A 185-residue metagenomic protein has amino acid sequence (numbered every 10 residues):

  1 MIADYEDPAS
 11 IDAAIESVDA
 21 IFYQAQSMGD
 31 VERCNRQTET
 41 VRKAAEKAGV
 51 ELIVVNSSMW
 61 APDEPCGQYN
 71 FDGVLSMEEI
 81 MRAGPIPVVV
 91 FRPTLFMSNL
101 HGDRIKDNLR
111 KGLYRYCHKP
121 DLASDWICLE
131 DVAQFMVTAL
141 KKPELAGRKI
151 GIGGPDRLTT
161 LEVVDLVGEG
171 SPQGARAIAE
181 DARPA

Functional and structural regions predicted by a protein language model:
I2-A3: Cofactor-binding loops of NAD(P)H-dependent oxidoreductases, dominated by short-chain dehydrogenase/reductases
E6-A9, E16-V18, M28-E32, A44-L52 (+1 more regions): Oxidoreductase cofactor-interface core, primarily capturing Rossmann-like NAD(P)-dependent enzymes
Q24-A25, S57: Glycine-rich, N-terminal phosphate-binding loop of Rossmann-like dinucleotide-binding domains
Q37-T40, A44: Short, conserved SAM-binding segment of the class I
A179-A185: Mobile cap/lid helix-loop segments that border enzyme active or cofactor-binding sites and regulate substrate access
